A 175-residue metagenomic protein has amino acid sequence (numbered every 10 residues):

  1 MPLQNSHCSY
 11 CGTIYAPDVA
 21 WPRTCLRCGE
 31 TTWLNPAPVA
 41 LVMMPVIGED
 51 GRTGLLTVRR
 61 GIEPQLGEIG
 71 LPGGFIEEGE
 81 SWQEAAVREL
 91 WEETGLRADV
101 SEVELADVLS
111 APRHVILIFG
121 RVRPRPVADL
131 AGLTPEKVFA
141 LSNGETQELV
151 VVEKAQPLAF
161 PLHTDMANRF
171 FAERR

Functional and structural regions predicted by a protein language model:
M1-Q4, D50, A128, R175: Short, low-complexity, intrinsically disordered N-terminal peptides in bacterial proteins
M1-V42: Acidic, metal-coordinating catalytic segment for phosphate/diphosphate chemistry, firing primarily on the Nudix
W33-L34, E63-Q65, P112-R113: Short glycine/serine/proline-enriched coil/turn segments at secondary-structure junctions
L41, G54, E148: Conserved beta-strand and immediately adjacent loop positions that scaffold enzyme active sites
M44-V46, R59, R123-P124, E153: Residue-level signal for short segments within beta-strands and strand-turn junctions of well-structured beta-sheet
V46, D50-E92: Conserved Nudix-box catalytic region and its N-terminal flanking loop in Nudix hydrolases and closely related
I76-R174: Unchanged
